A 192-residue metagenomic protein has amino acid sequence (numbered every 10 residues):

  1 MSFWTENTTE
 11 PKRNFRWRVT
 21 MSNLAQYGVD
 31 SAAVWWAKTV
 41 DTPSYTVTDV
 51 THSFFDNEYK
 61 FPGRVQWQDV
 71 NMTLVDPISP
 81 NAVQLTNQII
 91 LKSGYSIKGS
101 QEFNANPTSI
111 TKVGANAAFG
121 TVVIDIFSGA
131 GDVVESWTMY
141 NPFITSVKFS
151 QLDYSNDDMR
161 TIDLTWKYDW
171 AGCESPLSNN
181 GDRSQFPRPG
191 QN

Functional and structural regions predicted by a protein language model:
M1-N192: Glycine-rich, low-complexity intrinsically disordered segments
